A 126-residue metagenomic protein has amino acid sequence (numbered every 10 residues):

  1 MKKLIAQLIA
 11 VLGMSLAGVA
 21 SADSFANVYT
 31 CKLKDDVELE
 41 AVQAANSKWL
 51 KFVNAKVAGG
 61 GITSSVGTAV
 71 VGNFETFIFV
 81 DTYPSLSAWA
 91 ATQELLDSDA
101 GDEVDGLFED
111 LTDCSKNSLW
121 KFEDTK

Functional and structural regions predicted by a protein language model:
M1-K2: N-terminal secretory signal peptides that target proteins for export/translocation
I5-Q7, G13-D99, D110-K126: Short S/T/G/P-rich N-terminal loop/turn motif that feeds into the first structured element of a domain
